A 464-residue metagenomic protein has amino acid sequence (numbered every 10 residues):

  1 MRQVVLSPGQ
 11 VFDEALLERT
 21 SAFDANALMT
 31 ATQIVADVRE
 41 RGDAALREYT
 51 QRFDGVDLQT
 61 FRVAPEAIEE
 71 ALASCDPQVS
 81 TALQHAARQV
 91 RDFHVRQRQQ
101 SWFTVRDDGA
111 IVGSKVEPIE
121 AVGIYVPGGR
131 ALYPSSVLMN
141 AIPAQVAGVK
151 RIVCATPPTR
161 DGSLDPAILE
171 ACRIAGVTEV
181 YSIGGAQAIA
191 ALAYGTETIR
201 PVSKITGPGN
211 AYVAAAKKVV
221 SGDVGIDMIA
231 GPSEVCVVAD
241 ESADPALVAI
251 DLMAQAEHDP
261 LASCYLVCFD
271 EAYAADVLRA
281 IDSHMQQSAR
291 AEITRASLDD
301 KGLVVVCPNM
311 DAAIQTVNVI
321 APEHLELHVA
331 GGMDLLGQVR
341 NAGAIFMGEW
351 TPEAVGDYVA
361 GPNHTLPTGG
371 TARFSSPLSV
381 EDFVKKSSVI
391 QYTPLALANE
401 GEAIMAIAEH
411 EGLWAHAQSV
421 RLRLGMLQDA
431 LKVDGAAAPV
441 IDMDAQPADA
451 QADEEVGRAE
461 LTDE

Functional and structural regions predicted by a protein language model:
M1-E120, M443: N-terminal Rossmann-like NAD(P)+-binding subdomain of aldehyde/semialdehyde dehydrogenases
T104-E170: Conserved small-residue-rich beta-alpha loop and adjacent elements that most often cradle the phosphate/pyrophosphate
M139-K150, R173-A175, A193-I199, K217-V219 (+1 more regions): Alpha-helix C-terminal capping segments
G176-L247, D251-S263: Conserved NAD(P)+-binding/catalytic subdomain of aldehyde/semialdehyde dehydrogenases
M228-D300, V304: A conserved active-site cap/scaffold subdomain adjacent to cofactor or substrate pockets
V319-G435: C-terminal core of ALDH-fold dehydrogenases
D442-E464: Long, low-complexity, intrinsically disordered segments
